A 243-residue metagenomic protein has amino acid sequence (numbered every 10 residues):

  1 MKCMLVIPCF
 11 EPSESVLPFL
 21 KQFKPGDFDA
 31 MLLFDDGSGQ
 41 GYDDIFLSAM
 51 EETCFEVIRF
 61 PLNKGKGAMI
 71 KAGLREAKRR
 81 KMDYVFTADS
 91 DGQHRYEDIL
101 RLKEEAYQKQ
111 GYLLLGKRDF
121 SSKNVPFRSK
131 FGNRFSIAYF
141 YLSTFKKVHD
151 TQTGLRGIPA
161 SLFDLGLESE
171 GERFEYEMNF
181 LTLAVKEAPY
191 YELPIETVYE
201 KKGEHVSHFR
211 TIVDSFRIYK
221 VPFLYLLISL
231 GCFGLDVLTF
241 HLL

Functional and structural regions predicted by a protein language model:
E11, D36-S38, K64, G73: Conserved short acidic donor-positioning loop in nucleotide-sugar-dependent glycosyltransferases
E11-P25: Short, well-formed alpha-helical segments that are part of the catalytic scaffolds of diverse glycosyltransferases
E14, F145, S169-L242: Hydrophobic helical membrane-anchoring modules
F28-S38, I58-F60, A88: Short beta-strand/loop segment that forms part of the nucleotide-sugar
D35-D44, G92: A conserved acidic beta->alpha catalytic loop
F46-R80, K117: Conserved donor nucleotide-binding strand/loop of the catalytic core
A68-R79, Y96-F174, E200-Y219: Acceptor/aglycone-binding surface of glycosyltransferases and processive sugar-polymer synthases
M82-Q93: Short beta-strand-to-loop acidic/aromatic patch adjacent to the donor-nucleotide binding site
